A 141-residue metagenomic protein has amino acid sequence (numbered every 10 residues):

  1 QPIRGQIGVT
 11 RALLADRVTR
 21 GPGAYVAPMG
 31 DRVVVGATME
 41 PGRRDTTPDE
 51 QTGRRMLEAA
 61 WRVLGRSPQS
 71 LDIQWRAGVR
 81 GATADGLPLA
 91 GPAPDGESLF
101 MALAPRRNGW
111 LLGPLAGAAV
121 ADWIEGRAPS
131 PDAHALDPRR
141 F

Functional and structural regions predicted by a protein language model:
Q1-S98: Active-site substrate-recognition segment that forms the wall of the catalytic cavity or substrate channel
S70-F141: C-terminal catalytic lobe of FAD-dependent flavoproteins
